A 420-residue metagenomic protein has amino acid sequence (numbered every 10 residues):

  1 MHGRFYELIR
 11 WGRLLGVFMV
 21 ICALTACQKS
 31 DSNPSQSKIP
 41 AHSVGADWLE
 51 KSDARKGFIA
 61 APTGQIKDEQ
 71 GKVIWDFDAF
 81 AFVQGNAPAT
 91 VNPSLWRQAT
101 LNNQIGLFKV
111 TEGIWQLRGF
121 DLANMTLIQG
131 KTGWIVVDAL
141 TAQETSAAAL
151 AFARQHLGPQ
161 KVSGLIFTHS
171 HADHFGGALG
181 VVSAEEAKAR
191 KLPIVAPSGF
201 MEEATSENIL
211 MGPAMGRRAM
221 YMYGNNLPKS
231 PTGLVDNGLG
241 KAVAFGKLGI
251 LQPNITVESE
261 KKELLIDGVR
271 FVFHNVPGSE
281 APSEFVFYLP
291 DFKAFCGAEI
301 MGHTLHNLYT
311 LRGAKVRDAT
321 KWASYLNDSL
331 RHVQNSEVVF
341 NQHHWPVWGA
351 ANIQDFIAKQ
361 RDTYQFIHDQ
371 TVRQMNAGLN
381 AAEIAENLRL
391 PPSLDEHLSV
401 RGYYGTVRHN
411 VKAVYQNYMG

Functional and structural regions predicted by a protein language model:
M1-R10: N-terminal secretory signal peptides that target proteins for export/translocation
A23-A26: C-terminal motif of bacterial Sec signal peptides marking the signal peptidase cleavage site
D31-L95, G212-G238, A242-V243, R331-V338 (+1 more regions): Accessory terminal helices/loops
T100-Q160, F285-L289, K293-E299: Conserved beta-strand hairpin/beta-sheet module of binuclear metal-dependent hydrolase folds, prominently
K109, G158, E202-V276, K321-V333: Metallo-beta-lactamase
G113, I128, D138, H169 (+7 more regions): Divalent metal-coordination and catalytic microenvironments
T132-G133, Q143-I194: Active-site metal-binding motif and surrounding structural segment of the metallo-beta-lactamase
G133-I135, T141-Q143, F245, G249-N254 (+2 more regions): Metallo-beta-lactamase
